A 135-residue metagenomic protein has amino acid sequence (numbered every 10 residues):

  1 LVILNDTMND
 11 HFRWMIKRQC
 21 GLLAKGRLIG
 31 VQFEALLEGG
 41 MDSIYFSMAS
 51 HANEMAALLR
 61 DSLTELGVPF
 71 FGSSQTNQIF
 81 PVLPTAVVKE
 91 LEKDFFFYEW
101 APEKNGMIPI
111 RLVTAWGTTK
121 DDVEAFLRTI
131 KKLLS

Functional and structural regions predicted by a protein language model:
L1-Q78, V82: Active-site C-terminal subdomain of aminotransferase-like
A56-L134: Conserved C-terminal alpha-helix-loop-beta "cap" of PLP-dependent enzymes that closes/shapes the active-site mouth
